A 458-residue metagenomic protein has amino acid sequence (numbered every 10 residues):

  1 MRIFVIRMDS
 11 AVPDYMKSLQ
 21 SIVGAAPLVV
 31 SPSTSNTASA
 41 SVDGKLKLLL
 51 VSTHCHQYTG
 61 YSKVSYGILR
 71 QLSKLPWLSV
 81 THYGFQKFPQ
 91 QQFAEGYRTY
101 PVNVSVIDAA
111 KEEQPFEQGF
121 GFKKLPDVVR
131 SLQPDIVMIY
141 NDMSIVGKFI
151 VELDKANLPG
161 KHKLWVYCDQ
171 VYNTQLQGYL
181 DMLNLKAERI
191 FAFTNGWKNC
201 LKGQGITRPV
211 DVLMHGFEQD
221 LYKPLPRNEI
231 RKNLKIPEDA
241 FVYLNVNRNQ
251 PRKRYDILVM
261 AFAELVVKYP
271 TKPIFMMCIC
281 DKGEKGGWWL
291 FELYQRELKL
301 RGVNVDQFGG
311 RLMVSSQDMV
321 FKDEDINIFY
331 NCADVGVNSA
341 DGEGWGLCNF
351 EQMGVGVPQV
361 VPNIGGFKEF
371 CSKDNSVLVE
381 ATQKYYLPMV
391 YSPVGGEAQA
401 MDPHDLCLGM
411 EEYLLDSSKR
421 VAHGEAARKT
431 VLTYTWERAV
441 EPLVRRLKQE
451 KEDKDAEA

Functional and structural regions predicted by a protein language model:
Y15-I22, W436-A458: C-terminal alpha-helical cap of glycosyltransferases
L49-L50, P237-K253, V259-F262, M276-C278: Conserved donor-binding/catalytic core segment of Leloir-type glycosyltransferases
G196, G216: Carbohydrate-associated surface elements
Y222-I236: A short helix/loop element that forms part of the nucleotide-sugar donor recognition site in Leloir-type
W288-I328: Nucleotide-activated donor-binding/catalytic signature segment of Leloir-type glycosyltransferases, i.e., the conserved
D341: Aromatic "clamp/platform" in nucleotide-sugar-dependent glycosyltransferases that forms part of the donor/acceptor
K368-E412: Change "using UDP/GDP/dTDP sugars" to "using nucleotide sugars
M401, D405-L406, L415-R445: A charged, aromatic-enriched C-terminal amphipathic alpha-helix characteristic of glycosyltransferases across folds
